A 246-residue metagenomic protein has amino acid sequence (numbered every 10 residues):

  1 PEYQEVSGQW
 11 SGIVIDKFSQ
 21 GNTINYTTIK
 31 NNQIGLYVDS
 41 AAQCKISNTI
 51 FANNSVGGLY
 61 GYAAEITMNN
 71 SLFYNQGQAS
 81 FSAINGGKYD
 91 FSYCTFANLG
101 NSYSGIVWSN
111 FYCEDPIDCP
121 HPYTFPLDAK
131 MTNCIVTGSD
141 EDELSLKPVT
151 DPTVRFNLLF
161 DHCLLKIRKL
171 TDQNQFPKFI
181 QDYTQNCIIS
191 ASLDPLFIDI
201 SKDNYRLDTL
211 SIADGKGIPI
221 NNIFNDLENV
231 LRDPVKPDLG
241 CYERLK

Functional and structural regions predicted by a protein language model:
P1-D203, I212-L227, V235-P237, Y242-K246: Beta-strand/loop edge motif enriched in small/polar residues
R206: Short glycine/threonine-rich catalytic loop with a Thr-x-Gly-x-Asp
